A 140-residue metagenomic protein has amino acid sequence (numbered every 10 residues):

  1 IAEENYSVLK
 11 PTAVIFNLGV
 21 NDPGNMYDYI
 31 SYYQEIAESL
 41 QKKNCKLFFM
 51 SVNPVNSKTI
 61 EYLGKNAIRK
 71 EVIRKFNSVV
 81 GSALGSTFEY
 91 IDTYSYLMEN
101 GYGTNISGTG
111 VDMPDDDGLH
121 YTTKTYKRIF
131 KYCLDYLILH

Functional and structural regions predicted by a protein language model:
I1-E3, Q34-E35, N77-S78: A generic local structural motif
I1-S31, N53-S57: Oxyanion-hole/transition-state-stabilizing segment in secreted/luminal serine hydrolases and related acyltransferases
N5-Y6, S39, V79-A83: An active-site-proximal structural segment forming one wall of the substrate-binding cleft that immediately precedes
S7-K10, K42, R128: Extracellular/periplasmic catalytic domains that process cell-envelope and extracellular macromolecules
I15-N21, A37-R74: Active-site segments of SGNH/GDSL-like serine hydrolases that catalyze O-acetyl group transfer/hydrolysis on lipids
D28-E35, I73: Charged helix-capping and loop-helix junction motifs
V55-H140: Catalytic His-Asp segment of secreted/periplasmic serine-dependent ester chemistry enzymes
